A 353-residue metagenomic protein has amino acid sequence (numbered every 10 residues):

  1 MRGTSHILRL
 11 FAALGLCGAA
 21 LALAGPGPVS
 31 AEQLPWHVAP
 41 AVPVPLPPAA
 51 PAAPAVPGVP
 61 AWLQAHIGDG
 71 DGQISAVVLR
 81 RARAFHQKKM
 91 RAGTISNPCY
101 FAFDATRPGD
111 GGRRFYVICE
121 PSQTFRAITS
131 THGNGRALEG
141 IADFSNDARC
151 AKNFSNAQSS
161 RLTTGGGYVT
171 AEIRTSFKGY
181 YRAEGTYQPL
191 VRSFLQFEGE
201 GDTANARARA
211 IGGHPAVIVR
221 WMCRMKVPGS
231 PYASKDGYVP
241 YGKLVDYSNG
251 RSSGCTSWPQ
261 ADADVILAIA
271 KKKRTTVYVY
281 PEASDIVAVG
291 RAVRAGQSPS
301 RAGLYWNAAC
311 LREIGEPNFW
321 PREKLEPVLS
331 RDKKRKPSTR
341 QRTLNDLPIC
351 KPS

Functional and structural regions predicted by a protein language model:
M1-H6: N-terminal secretory signal peptides that target proteins for export/translocation
I7-F11, W36: Intrinsically disordered, low-complexity proline-rich regions
F11-A22: Bacterial N-terminal signal peptides
A22-H37: Signal peptide processing junction and immediate N-terminal pro/mature segment of secreted/exported proteins
L34-S253, A261-S353: Cell wall/extracellular polymer interaction/catalysis modules
W258: A conserved hydrophobic position in a structured secondary element of the catalytic/binding core that shapes
